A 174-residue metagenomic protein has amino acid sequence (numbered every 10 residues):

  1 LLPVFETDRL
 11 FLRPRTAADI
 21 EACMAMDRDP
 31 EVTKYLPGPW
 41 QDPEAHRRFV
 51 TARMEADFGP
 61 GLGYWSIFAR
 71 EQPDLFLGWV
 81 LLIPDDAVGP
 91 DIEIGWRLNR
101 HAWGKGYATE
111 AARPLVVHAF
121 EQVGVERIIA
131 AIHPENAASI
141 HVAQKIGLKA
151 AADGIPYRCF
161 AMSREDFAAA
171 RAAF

Functional and structural regions predicted by a protein language model:
L1-Y35, Y64-F174: Acyl-donor (CoA/ACP) binding surface of acyl/acetyltransferases
E31-A52, G63: Conserved GNAT-fold acetyl-CoA-binding loop/helix
A56-G61: Short loop/turn motifs at secondary-structure junctions and domain boundaries
